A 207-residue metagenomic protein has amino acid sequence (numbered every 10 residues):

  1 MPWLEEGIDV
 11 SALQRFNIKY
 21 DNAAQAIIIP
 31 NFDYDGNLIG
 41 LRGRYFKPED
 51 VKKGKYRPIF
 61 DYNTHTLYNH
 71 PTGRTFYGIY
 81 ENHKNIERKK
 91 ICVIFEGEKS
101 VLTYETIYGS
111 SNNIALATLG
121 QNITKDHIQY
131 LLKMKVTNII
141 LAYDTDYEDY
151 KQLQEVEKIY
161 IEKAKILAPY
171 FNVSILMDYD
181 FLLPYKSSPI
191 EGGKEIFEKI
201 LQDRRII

Functional and structural regions predicted by a protein language model:
M1-I28, F32-D35, I86, L201-I207: TOPRIM metal-binding catalytic domain and adjacent DNA-binding surface shared by DnaG-type primases
P2-I8, L67-H83, Q121, D178-G192: Short, exposed beta-strand "edge-strand" segments with a Pro/Gly-rich flavor and a Y/T-containing core
E5-V10, K19-D21, P71-G73, I94 (+2 more regions): A short linear-motif detector with a strong N-terminal bias
S11, F16, D21, N37 (+4 more regions): Residues in flexible loops and secondary-structure boundaries
N22-A26, V51-K52, L183-I190: Short, solvent-exposed polar/charged micro-motifs at secondary-structure junctions
Q25-M134: Phosphate-handling DNA/RNA-contact segment within nucleic-acid enzymes
V101-L102, T106-I207: TOPRIM fold recognition
